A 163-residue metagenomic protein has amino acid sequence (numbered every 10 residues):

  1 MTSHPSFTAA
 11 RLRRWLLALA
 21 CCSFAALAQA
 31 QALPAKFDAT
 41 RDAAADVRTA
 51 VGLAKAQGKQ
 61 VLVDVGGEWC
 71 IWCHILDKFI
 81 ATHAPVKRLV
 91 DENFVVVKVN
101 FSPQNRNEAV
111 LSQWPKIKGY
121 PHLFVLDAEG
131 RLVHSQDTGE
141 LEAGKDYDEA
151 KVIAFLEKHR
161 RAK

Functional and structural regions predicted by a protein language model:
T2-L17: Bacterial N-terminal signal peptides that target proteins for export
W15-A26: Bacterial N-terminal signal peptides
A28-A32: Boundary at the C-terminal end of the N-terminal hydrophobic targeting segment
A39-K59: A short beta-strand-turn-helix
Q57-E68: Short active-site neighborhood of thiol/selenol oxidoreductases, capturing the structured segment around
G67-A81: Conserved redox-active cysteine motifs that mediate thiol-disulfide chemistry, especially di-cysteine Cys-X(1-2)-Cys
A81, V86-R106: Thiol-based oxidoreductase modules, predominantly thioredoxin-like and allied folds used for disulfide exchange
K118-A162: Non-catalytic, surface beta->alpha helical segment in thiol-disulfide oxidoreductase systems
